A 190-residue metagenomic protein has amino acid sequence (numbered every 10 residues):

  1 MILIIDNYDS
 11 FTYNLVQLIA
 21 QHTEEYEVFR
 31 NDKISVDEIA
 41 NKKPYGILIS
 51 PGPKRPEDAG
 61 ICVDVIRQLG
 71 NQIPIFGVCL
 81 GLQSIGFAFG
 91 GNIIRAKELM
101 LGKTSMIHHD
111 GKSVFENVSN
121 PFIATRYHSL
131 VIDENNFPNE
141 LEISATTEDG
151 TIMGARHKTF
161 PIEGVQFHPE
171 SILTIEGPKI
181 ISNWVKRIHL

Functional and structural regions predicted by a protein language model:
M1-L3: Extreme N-terminal starter segment of soluble prokaryotic enzymes
V16-E25: Two-component/phosphorelay signaling modules centered on CheY-like receiver
E25-N31: Short hydrophobic/Thr-rich beta-strand motif most characteristic of the beta2 strand and flanking loop of CheY-like
S35-K43: Short amphipathic alpha-helix with an adjacent loop that forms part of the alpha/beta core around
K43-Y45, P169: Proline-aspartate-enriched helix->loop->beta-strand connector
Y45-N117, I181-N183: Cysteine-nucleophile active-site neighborhood
S113-F160: Catalytic beta-strand/loop cores that center a nucleophilic Ser/Cys/Thr and support acyl-enzyme chemistry
I172-L190: Acyltransferase
